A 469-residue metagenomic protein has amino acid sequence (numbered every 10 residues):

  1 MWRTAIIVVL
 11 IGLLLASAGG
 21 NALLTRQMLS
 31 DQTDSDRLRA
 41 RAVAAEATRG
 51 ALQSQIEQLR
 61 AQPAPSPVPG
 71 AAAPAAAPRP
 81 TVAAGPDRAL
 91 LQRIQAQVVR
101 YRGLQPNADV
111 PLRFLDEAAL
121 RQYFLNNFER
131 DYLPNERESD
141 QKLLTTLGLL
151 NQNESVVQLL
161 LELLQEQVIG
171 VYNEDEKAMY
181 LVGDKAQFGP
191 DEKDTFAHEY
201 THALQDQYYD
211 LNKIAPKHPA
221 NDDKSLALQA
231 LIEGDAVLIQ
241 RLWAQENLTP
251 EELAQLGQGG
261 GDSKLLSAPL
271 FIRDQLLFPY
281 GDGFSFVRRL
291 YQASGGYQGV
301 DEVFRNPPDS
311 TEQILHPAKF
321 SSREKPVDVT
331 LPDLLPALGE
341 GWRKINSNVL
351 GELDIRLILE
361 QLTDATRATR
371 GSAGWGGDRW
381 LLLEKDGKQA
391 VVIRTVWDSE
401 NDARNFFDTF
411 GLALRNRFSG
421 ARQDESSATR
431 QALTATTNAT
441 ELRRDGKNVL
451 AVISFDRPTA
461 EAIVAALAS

Functional and structural regions predicted by a protein language model:
M1-L29: Single-pass membrane-anchoring alpha-helices
N21, T25-A42, R49, Q53-L59 (+1 more regions): Heptad-repeat positions
A89-Y180, K185-F188: Auxiliary, metal-adjacent structural segments of Zn-dependent hydrolase domains
V98, D194-L211, A236-V237, V287 (+1 more regions): Active-site recognition of the HExxH zinc-binding catalytic motif
M179-A197, A227-L228: Short pre-active-site segment immediately N-terminal to the catalytic Zn-binding motif
D206-L256: Post-HExxH zinc-binding segment in Zn-dependent metallohydrolases
S267-R394, D402: Pan-zinc metallopeptidase signature
G376-S469: C-terminal soluble interaction/assembly domains
